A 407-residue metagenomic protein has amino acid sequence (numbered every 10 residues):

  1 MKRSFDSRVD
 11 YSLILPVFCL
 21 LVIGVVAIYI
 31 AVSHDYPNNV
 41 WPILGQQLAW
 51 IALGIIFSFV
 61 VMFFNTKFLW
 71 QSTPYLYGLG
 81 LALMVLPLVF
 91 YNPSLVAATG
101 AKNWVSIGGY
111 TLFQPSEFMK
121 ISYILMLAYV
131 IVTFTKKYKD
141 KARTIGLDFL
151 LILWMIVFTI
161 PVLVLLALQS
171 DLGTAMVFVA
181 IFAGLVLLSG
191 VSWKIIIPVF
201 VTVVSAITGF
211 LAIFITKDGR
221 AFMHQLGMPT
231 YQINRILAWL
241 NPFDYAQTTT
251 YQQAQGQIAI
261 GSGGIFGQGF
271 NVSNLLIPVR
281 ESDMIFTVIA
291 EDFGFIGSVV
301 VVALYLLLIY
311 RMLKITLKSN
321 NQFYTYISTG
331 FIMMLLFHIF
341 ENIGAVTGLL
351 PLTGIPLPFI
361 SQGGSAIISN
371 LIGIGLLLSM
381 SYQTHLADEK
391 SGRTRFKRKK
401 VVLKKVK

Functional and structural regions predicted by a protein language model:
M1, F134, I343, T347-K407: A juxtamembrane structural motif centered on a specific transmembrane helix
M1-V17: N-terminal membrane topogenic signal
K2-S7, V26-A27, D35-G45, L53 (+3 more regions): Membrane-helix boundary/helix-loop-helix interface segments in multi-pass membrane proteins
I56-T66, V130-Y138, A183-S192, L307-T316 (+1 more regions): Structural signal for the C-terminal ends of transmembrane alpha-helices and the immediately following loop
P74-Y75, M155-L165, L172-H224: Hydrophobic alpha-helical segments of polytopic membrane proteins
A97, K102, V164-I181, Y324-S328 (+1 more regions): Interfacial helix-loop-helix junctions of multi-pass membrane proteins
A98, F200-F295: Hydrophobic, glycine- and aromatic-enriched re-entrant/interface helices and adjoining loop segments
F295-I339: Hydrophobic transmembrane alpha-helices and their immediate junctions
